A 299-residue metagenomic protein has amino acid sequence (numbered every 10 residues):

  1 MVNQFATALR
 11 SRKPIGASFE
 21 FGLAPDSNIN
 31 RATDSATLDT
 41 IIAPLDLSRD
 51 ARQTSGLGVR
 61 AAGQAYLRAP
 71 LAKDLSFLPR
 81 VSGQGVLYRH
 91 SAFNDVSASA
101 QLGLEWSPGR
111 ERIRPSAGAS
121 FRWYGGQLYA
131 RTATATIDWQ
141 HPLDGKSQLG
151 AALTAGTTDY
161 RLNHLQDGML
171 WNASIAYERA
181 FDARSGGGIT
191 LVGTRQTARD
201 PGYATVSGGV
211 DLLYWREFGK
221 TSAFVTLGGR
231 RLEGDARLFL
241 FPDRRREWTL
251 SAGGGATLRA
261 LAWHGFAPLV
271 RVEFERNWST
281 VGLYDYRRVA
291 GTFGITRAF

Functional and structural regions predicted by a protein language model:
M1-F299: Gram-negative and organellar
